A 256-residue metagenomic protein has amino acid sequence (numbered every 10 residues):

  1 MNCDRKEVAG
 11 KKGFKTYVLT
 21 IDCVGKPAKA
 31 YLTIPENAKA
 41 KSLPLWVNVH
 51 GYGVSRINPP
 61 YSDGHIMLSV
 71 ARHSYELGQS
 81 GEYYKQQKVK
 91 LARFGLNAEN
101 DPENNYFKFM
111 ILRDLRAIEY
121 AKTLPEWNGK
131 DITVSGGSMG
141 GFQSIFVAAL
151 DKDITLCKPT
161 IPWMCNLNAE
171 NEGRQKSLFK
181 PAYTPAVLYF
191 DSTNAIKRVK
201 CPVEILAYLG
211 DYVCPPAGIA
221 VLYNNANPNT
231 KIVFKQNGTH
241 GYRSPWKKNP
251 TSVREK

Functional and structural regions predicted by a protein language model:
M1-K41: N-terminal cap/lid segment of alpha/beta-hydrolase-fold proteins
N37-A40, R93-S138: Gly/Ser-rich "nucleophile elbow"/oxyanion-hole loop immediately N-terminal to the catalytic nucleophile in hydrolases
N37-S80, N166-L167: Short substrate-entry loop that stabilizes the transition state in hydrolases
V47-V49, T160, K235: Alpha/beta-hydrolase
H65-L112, A169-E172: Cap/lid segment of the alpha/beta-hydrolase catalytic domain
L115-L178: Primarily recognizes the serine-hydrolase "nucleophile elbow" in alpha/beta-hydrolase and SGNH/GDSL folds
N168-A226, V233-F234: The feature captures the conserved acid-bearing segment of alpha/beta-hydrolase catalytic domains
V221-K256: C-terminal catalytic histidine-bearing segment of alpha/beta-hydrolase fold enzymes
